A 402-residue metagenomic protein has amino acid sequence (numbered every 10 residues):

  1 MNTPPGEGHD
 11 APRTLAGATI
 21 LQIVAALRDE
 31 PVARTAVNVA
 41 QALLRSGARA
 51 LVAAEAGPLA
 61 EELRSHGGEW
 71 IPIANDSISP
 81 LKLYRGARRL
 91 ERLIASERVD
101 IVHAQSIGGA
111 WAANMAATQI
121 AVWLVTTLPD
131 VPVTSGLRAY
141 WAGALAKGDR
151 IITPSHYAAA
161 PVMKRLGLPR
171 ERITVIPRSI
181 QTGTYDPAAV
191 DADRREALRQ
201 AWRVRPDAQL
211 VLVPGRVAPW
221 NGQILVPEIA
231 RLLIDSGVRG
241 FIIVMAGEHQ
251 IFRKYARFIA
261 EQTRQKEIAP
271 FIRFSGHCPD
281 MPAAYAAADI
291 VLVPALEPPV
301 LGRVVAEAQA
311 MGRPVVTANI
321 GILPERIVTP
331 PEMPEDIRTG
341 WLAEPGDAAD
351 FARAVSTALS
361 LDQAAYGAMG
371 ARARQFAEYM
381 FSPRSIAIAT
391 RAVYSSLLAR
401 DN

Functional and structural regions predicted by a protein language model:
E30-N38, Q209, R216-L232, R257 (+1 more regions): A conserved mid-protein helix/loop that constitutes part of the nucleotide-sugar donor-binding site
V52, P314-T317, I322-P324, P334: Short hydrophobic beta-strand element within catalytic cores of glycosyltransferases and related nucleotide-activated
P58-R64, S236, I242-A269: Short, structured helix-loop element that forms part of the nucleotide-activated donor/catalytic region
A104-A110: Short His-centered aromatic/hydrophobic patch
T118, L124-H156: A conserved, positively charged/aromatic
I251-R257, A269-C278, A284, W341-L342: Active-site donor-binding acidic/aromatic loop of nucleotide-activated sugar and phosphosugar transferases involved
T329-A348, A358-Q363: Conserved acidic donor-binding segment of nucleotide-sugar-dependent glycosyltransferases
T357, A365-Y379, A389-A392: A short, well-ordered alpha-helix in the C-terminal region of glycosyltransferases
